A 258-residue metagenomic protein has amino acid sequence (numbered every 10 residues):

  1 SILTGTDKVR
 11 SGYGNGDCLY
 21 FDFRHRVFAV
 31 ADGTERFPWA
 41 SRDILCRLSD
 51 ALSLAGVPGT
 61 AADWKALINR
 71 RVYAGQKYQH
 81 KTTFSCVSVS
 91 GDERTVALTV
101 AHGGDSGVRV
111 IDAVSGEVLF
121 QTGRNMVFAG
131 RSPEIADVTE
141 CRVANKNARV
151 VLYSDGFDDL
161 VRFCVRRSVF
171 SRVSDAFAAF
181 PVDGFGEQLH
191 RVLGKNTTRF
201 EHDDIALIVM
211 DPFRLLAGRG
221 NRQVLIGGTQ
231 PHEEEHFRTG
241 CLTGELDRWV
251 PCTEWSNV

Functional and structural regions predicted by a protein language model:
S1-L52, S106-G107, I111, E117 (+3 more regions): N-terminal entry segment of metal-dependent catalytic domains or homologous docking segments
L3-V9, Y13-G14, A61-W64, G75-Q76 (+5 more regions): Regulatory and interdomain segments flanking nucleotide-handling catalytic cores in signaling/defense enzymes
G12-F23, Y78-S90, T95, L119-F163 (+2 more regions): Acidic loop->beta-strand submotif enriched in PP2C/PPM serine/threonine phosphatases
F28-D32, A101, V151-Y153: Short hydrophobic beta-strand that contains or immediately precedes a catalytic carboxylate
A40-I44, T60-L67, V169, P181-F185: Short amphipathic alpha-helical segments
L45-G56, S174-P181: Short amphipathic alpha-helical signal-transduction/dimerization elements
L54-A113, D137-R142, L189-D203, L207-M210: Catalytic core of PPM/PP2C metal-dependent serine/threonine phosphatase domains
R71-A74, A144-V258: C-terminal catalytic subdomain
